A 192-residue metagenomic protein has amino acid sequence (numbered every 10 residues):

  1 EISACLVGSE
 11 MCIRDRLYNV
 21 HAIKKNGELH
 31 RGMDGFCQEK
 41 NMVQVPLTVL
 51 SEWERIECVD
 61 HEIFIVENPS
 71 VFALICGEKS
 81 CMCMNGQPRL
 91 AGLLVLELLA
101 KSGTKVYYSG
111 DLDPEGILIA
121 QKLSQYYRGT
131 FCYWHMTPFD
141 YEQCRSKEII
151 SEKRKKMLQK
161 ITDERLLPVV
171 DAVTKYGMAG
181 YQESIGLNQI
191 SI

Functional and structural regions predicted by a protein language model:
E1-I13: Short, small-residue-biased leader/transition segments that mark boundaries at the very start of proteins
C5, I23-N26: Compositionally biased, intrinsically disordered low-complexity segments
N19, N26-I192: Catalytic core segments in nucleotide and nucleic-acid processing enzymes
